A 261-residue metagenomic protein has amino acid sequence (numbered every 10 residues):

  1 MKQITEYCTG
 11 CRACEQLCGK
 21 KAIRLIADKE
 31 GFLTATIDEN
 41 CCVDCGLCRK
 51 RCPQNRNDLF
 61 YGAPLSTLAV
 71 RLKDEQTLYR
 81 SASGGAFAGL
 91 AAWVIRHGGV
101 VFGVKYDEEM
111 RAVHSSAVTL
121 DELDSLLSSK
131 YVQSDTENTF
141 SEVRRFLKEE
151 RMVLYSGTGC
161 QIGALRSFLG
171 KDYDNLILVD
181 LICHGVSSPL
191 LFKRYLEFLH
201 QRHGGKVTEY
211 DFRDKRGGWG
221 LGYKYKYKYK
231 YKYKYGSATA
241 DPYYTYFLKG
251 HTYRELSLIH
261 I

Functional and structural regions predicted by a protein language model:
Q3-Y7, A13-T36, G46-A63: Iron-sulfur cluster-binding cysteine motifs and their immediate structural context in ferredoxin-like electron-transfer
T9, I37, I259-I261: Hydrophobic aliphatic residue packing
C11-C14, C45-C48, G250-L258: Cysteine-cluster motifs in flexible loop/terminal segments that predominantly coordinate metals
N40-C41: Short, charged amphipathic alpha-helical surface segments
L59-I259: Iron-sulfur-associated redox domains of electron-transfer enzymes in respiratory and anaerobic energy metabolism
